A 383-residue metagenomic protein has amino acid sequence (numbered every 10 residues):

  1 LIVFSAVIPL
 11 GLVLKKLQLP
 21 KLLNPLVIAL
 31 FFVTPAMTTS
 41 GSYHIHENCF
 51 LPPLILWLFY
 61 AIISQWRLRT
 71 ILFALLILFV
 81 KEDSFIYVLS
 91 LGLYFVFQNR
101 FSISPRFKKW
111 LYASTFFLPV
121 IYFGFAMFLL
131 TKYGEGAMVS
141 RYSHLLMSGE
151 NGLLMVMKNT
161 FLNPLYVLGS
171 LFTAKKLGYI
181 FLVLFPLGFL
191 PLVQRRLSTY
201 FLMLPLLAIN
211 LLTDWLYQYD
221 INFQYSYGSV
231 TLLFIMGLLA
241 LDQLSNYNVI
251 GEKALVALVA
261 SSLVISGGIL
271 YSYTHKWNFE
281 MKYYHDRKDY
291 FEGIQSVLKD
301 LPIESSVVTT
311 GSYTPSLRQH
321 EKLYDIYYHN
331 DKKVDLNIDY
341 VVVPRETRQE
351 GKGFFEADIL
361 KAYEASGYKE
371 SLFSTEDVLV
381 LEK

Functional and structural regions predicted by a protein language model:
F4-V33, P52-P53, R69: Transmembrane-helix signature of polytopic, membrane-embedded enzymes that assemble or transfer cell-envelope glycans
Q18, E47-F50, L56-T70, F97-S102: Membrane-interface transmembrane helices that cradle and orient dolichyl/undecaprenyl
L22, A113-V120, L244-T274: Signature aromatic-anchored transmembrane alpha helix within multi-pass, membrane-resident enzymes that catalyze glycan
S40-N48: Short acidic/glycine- and proline-prone juxtamembrane loop motifs at membrane-interface regions of multi-pass membrane
I62, L258-P315, K322: Membrane-embedded, lumen/periplasm-facing catalytic core of multi-pass transferases that use lipid-linked donors
I86, Y200-N248: Hydrophobic/aromatic-rich transmembrane helices and adjacent perimembrane loops
Y87-V120: Perimembrane helix-loop-helix junctions
V167, L177-M203, L207: Hydrophobic, aromatic-rich transmembrane alpha-helices and their immediate juxtamembrane boundary segments
